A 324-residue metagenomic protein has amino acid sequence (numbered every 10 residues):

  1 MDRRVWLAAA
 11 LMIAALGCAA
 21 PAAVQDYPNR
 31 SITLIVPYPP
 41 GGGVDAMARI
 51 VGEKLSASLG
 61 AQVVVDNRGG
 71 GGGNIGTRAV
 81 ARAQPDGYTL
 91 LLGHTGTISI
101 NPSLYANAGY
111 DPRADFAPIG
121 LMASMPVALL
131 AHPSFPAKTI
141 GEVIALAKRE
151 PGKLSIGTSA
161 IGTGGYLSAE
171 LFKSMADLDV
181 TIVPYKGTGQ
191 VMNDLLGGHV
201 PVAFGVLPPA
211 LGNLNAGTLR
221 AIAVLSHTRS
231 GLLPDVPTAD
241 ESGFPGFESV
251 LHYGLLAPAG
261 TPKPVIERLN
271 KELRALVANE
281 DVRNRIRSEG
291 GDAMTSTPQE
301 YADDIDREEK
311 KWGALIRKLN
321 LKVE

Functional and structural regions predicted by a protein language model:
M1-A10: Bacterial N-terminal signal peptides that target proteins for export
A14-P21: N-terminal signal peptide c-region/cleavage motif recognized by signal peptidases
A23-A114, K153, D177-V206, N213 (+2 more regions): N-terminal (or domain-start) structured segment
N29-S31, M175-L178, N215, E241 (+1 more regions): An extracytoplasmic/periplasmic, membrane-proximal ligand-sensing/linker region
G43, M47, V51, L55 (+13 more regions): Stable alpha-helical elements in mature extracytoplasmic
R82-Y88, T95, S103-Q190, A239 (+1 more regions): Hinge/capping helix and adjacent helix->loop/strand transition within the periplasmic-binding protein
D111-L121, D179-V183, P201, L211-E248 (+1 more regions): Short beta-strand->loop
